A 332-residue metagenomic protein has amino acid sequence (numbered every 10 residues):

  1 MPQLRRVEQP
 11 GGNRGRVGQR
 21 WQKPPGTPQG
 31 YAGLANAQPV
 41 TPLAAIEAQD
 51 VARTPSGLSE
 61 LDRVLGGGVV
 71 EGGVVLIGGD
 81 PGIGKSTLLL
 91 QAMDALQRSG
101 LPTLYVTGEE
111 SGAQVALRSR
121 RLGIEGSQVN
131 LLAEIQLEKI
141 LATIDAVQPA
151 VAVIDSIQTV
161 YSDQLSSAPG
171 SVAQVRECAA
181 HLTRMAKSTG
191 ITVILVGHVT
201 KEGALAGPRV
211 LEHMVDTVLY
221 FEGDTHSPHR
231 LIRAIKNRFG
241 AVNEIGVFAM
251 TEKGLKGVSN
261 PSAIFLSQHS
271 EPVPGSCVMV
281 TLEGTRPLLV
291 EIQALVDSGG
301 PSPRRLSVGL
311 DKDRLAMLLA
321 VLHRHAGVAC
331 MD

Functional and structural regions predicted by a protein language model:
M1-L43: N-terminal juxtadomain amphipathic helix that follows a signal peptide/anchor or precedes a small N-terminal auxiliary
P25-L122, L141, D145: The Walker A/P-loop phosphate-binding site
A45-A48, G79, P102, S162-P169 (+4 more regions): Short hinge/gating elements
D50-A52, G78, L104-T107, E125-E134 (+2 more regions): Flexible beta-alpha connector loops of hexameric P-loop NTPases
Y105-T107, N130-L132, V153-I154, I191-H198 (+1 more regions): Structural recognition of the conserved hydrophobic beta-strand(s) that form the central parallel beta-sheet of P-loop
L131-G190: Phosphate-binding/switch loop-helix module in NTP-utilizing enzymes
A180-S270: Phosphate-binding/switch region of NTP-binding enzymes
I245-G246, E252-D332: Conserved P-loop NTPase/AAA+ ATPase motor core
